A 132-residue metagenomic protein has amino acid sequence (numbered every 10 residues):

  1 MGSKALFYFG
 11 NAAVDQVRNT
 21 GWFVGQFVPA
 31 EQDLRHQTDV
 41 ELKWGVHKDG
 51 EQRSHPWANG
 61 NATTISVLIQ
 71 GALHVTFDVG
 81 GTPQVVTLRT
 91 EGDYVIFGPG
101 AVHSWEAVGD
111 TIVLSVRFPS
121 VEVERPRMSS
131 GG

Functional and structural regions predicted by a protein language model:
M1-D49, S54-H55, V86-T87, G132: A short, N-terminal "cap"/entry segment at the start of jelly-roll beta-barrel domains of the cupin/DSBH fold
S3, F7, S104-G132: Double-stranded beta-helix
Q37-D39, G60, V108: A generic fold-level signal
K48-Q52, E91-G92, G98-G100, D110: Tight coil/turn sites that cap or link beta-strands
S54-P56, V75-T76, F97, V102-V108 (+1 more regions): Short beta-strand His + acidic residue motifs that chelate non-heme Fe in jelly-roll/DSBH and cupin folds
N59-V75: Short, conserved beta-strand element in jelly-roll/cupin
V79-P99: Short acidic-glycine-tyrosine-enriched beta hairpin
